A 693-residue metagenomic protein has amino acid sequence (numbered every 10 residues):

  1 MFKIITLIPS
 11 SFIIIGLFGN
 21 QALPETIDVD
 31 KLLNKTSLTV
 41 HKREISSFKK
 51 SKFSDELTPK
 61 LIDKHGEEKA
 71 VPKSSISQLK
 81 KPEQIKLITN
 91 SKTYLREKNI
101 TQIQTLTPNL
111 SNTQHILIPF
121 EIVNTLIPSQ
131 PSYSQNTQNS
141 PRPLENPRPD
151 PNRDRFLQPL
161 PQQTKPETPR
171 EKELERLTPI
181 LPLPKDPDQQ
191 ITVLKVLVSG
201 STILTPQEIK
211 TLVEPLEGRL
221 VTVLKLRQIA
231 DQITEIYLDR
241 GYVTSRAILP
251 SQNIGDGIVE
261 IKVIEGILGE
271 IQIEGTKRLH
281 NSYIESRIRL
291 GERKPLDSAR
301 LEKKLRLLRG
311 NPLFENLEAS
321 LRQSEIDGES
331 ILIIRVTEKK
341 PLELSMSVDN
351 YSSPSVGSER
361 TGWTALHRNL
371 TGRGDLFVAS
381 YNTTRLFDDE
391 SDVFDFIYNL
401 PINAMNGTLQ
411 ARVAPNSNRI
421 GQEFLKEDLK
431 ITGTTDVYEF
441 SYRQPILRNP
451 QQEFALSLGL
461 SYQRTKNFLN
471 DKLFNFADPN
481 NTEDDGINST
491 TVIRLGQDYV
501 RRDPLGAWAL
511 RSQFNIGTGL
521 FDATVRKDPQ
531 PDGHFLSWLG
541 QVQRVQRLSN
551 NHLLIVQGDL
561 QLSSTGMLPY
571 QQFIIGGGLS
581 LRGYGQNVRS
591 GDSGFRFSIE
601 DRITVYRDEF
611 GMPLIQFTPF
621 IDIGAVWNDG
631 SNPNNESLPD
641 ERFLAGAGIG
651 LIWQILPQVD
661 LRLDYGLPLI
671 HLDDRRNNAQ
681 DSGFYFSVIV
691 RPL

Functional and structural regions predicted by a protein language model:
F2, E25-K52, L61, E67 (+10 more regions): Periplasmic polypeptide-binding modules associated with outer-membrane biogenesis and secretion
G328, G357-T361, E390-F394, T434-Y438 (+6 more regions): Residues that define the transmembrane beta-barrel architecture of outer-membrane proteins
L342-L344, T371-F377, N403-Q410, N418 (+6 more regions): Repeated loop/turn-to-beta-strand initiation elements of outer-membrane beta-barrel proteins
L342-S352, W363-T364, G374-R385, F394-F396 (+4 more regions): Transmembrane beta-strand segments that form the barrel wall of outer-membrane beta-barrel proteins
L344-M346, D375-A379, G407-A411, F454-L458 (+9 more regions): Transmembrane beta-strands of outer-membrane beta-barrel proteins
N350-S352, N369, Y381-R385, V413-R419 (+11 more regions): Transmembrane beta-strands of outer-membrane beta-barrel pores
A365, W653, Q658, A679-L693: Outer-membrane beta-barrel "beta-signal"
N406-M567: Transmembrane beta-strand segments of outer-membrane beta-barrel domains in Gram-negative and organellar OMPs
